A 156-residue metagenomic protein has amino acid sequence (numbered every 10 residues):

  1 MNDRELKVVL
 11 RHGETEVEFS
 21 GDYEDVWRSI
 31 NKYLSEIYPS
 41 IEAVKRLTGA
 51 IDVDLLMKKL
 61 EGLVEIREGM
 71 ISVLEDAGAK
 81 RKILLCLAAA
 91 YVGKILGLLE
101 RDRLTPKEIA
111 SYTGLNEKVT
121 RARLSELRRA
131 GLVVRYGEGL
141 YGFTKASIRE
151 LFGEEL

Functional and structural regions predicted by a protein language model:
M1-K7: Intrinsically disordered, low-complexity regulatory segments
V17, D22-A77: Long, low-complexity, charged/polar intrinsically disordered regions in eukaryotic proteins
K82-D102: Short helix->loop/beta-hairpin flanking segments within DNA-binding domains
I83, T105-S111: A short acidic, leucine-rich amphipathic alpha-helix
R103-T105, G139-K145: Minor-groove-contacting beta-hairpin "wing" of winged helix-turn-helix DNA-binding domains
S111-R129: Short amphipathic alpha-helical interaction segments
R128-E138: A short, conserved structural fragment
S147-L156: Short, amphipathic alpha-helical interaction segments positioned at domain boundaries
